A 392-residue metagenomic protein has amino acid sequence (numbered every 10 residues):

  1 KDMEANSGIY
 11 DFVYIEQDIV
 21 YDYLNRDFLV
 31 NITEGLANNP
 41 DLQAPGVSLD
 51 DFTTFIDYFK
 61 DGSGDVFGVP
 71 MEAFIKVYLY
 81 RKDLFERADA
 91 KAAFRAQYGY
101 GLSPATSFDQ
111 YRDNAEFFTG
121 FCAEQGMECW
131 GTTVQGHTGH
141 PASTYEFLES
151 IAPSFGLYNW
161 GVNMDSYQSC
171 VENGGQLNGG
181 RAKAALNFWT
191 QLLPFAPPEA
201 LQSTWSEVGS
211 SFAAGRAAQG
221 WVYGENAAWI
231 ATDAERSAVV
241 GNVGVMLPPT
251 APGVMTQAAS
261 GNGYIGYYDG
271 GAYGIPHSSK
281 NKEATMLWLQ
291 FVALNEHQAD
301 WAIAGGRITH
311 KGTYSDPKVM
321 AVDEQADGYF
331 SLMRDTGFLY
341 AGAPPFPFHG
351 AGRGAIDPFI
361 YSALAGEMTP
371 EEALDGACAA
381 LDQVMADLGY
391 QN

Functional and structural regions predicted by a protein language model:
K1, D18, T106-Q110, A200-A214: Short helix-initiation/N-cap motifs at beta->coil->alpha
K1-V20: Early extracytoplasmic/lumenal segment of secretory-pathway proteins
S7-I9, A93-L102, N173-G174, T190-S203 (+2 more regions): A local structural motif
D11-Y14, A218-Y223: Paired acidic/hydrophobic, glycine-rich loop segments that form the ligand-binding mouth/hinge of periplasmic-binding
Q17-V77, F147, V243-P249, T256-A259 (+1 more regions): Hinge/lid segment of periplasmic solute-binding proteins
D83-L84, Q191-P197, E235-I308, A341: Extracytoplasmic/periplasmic substrate-recognition and gating elements
Q110-T119, S150-Q202, G244-P248: Glycine-centered hinge/linker elements that transmit conformational signals in sensory and ligand-binding systems
V243-P252, Q257-A259, A302-S362, N392: Long, aromatic- and glycine/proline-rich binding clefts that accommodate carbohydrate-like moieties
